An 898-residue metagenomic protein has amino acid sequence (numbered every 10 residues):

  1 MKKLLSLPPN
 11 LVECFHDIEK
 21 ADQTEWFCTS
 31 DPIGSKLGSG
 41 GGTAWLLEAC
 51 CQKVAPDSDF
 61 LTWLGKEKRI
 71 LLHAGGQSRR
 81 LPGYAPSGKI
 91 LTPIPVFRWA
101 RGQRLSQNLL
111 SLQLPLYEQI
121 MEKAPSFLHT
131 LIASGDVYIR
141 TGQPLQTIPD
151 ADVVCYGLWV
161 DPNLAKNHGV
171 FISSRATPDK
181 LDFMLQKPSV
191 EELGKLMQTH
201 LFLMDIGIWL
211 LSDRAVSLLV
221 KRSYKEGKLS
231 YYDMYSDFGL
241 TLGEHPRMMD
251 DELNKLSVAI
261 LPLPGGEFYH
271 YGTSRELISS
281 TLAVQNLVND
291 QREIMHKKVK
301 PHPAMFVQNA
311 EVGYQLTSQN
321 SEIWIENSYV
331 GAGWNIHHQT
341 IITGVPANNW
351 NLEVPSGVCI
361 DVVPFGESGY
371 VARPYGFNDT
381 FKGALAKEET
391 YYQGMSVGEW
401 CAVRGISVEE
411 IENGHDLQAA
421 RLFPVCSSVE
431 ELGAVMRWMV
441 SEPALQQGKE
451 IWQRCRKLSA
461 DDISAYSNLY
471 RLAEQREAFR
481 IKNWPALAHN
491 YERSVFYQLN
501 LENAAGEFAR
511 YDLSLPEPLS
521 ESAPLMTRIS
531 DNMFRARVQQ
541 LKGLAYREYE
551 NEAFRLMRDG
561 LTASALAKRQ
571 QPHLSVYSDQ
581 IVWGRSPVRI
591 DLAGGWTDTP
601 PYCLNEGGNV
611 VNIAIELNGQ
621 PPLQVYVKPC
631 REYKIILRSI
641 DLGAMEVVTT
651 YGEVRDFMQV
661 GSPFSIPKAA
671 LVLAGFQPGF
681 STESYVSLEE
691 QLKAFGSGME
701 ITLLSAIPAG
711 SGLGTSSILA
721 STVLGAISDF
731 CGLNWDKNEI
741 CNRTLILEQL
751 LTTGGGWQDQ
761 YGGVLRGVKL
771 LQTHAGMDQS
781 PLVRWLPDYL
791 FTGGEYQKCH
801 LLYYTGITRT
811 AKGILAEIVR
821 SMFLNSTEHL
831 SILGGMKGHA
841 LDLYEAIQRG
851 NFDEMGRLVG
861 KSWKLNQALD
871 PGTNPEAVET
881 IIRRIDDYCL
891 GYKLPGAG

Functional and structural regions predicted by a protein language model:
M1-H129, Y138-Q146, W400: N-terminal glycine-rich phosphate-binding loop and ensuing alpha1 helix
K2-L7, S35-S58, V137-Y138, V153-V154 (+3 more regions): Left-handed beta-helix
E48-Q52, R214-S217, L240, V672-F676 (+2 more regions): Short glycine/serine- and small hydrophobic-enriched flexible loop segments
L64-K66, A85-G88, T92-G227: Conserved core of the sugar-phosphate nucleotidyltransferase
L71-A74, L131-S134, Y156-W159, S212 (+6 more regions): Short beta-strand segments
R80-P82, R140-G142, L164-K166, E192-K195 (+10 more regions): Short helix/loop capping segments that flank catalytic or ligand/cofactor-binding pockets
S87, S711-L733: DPxDG-like acidic metal-binding loop motif
S441-K693, N742-T752, Q760-A897: C-terminal nucleotide
